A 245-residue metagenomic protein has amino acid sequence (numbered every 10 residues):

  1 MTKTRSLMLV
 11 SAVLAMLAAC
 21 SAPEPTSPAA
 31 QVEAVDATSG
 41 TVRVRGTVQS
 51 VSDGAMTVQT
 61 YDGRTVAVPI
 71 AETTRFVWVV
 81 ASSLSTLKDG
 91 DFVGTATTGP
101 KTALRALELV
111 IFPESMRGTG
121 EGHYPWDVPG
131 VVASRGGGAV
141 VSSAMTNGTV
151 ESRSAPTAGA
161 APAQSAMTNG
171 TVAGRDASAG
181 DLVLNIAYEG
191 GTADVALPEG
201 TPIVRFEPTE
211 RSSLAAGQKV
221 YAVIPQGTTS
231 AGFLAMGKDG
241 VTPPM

Functional and structural regions predicted by a protein language model:
M1-A18: Sec-dependent bacterial lipoprotein signal peptides
R5, C20-P69, V77-M245: Short, flexible, surface-exposed loop segments at domain boundaries
